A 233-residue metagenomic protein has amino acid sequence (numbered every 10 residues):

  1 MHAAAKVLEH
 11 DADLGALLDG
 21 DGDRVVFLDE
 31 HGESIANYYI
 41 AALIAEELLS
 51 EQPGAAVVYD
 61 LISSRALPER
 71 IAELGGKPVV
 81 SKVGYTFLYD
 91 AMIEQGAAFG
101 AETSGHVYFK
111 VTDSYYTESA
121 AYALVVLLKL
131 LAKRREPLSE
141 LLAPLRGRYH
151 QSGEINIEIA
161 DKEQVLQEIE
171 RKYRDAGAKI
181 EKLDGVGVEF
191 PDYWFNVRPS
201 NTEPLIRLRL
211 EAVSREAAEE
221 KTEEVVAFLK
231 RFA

Functional and structural regions predicted by a protein language model:
M1-L28: N-terminal small/polar loop signature for handling phosphorylated ligands or for N-terminal nucleophile
A3-V7, A45, L88, I169: Generic hydrophobic alpha-helical segments
L8, A36-I40, E189: Short secondary-structure boundary/capping elements
L14, S50-A233: Phosphate-binding and adjacent anionic-ligand microenvironments
L18-G20, S34-Y39, D113-A120: Short glycine/threonine-rich catalytic loop with a Thr-x-Gly-x-Asp
G20, H31, I40, I62 (+1 more regions): Short, ordered loop/turn segments at secondary-structure junctions
R24-A42, L67-P68: Short Gly/Thr/Asp-enriched flexible loops that form oxyanion-binding sites at enzyme active sites
Y39-A55: Structural motif
